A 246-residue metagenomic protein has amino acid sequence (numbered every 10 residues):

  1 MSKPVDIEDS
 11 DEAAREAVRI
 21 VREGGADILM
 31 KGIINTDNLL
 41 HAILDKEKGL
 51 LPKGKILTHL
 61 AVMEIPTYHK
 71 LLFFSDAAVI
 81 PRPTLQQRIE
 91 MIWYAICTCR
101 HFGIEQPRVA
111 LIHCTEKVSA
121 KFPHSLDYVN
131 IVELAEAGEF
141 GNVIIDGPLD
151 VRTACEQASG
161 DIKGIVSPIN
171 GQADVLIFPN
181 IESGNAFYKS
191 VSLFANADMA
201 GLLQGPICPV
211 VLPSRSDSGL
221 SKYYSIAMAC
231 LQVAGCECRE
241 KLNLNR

Functional and structural regions predicted by a protein language model:
M1-I169, D174-R246: Anion-binding alpha/beta catalytic cores of soluble intermediary-metabolism enzymes, centered on
